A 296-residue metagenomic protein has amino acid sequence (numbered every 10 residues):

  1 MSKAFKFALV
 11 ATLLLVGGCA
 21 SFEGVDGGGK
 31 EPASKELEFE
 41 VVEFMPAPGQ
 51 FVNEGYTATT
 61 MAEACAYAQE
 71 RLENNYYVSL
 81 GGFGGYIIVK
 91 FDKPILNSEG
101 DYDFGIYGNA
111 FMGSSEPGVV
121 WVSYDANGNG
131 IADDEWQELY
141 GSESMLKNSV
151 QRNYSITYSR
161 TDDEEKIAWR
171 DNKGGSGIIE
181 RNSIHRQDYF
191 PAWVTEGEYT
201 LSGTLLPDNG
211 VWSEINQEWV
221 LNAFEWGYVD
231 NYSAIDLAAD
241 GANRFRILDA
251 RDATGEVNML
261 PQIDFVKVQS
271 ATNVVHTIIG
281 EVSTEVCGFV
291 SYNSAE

Functional and structural regions predicted by a protein language model:
K3-V10: Sec-dependent signal peptide recognition, specifically the positively charged N-region followed immediately by
V16-G18: C-terminal motif of bacterial Sec signal peptides marking the signal peptidase cleavage site
F22-E116, G141-E296: A domain-level signal for the mature, folded cores of soluble proteins
W121-D125: Predominantly extracellular/luminal cell-surface or secreted proteins
A126-E135, Y158: Acidic, glycine-anchored loop motifs typical of Ca2+
E138: Conserved hydrophobic ligand-interaction patch in extracellular adhesion modules
